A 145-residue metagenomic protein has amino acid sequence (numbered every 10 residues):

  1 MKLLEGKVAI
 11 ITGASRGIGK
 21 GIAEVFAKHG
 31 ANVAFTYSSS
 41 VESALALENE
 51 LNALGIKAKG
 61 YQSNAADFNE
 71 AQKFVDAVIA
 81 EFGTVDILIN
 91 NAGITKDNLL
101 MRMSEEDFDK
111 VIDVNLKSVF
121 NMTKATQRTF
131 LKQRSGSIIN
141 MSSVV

Functional and structural regions predicted by a protein language model:
V8, S15-G17: Conserved glycine-rich cofactor-binding loop
H29-A46: Conserved glycine-rich Rossmann-like NAD(P)H-binding loop of the short-chain dehydrogenase/reductase
V41, Q62-F74, E105: The beta1-alpha1 cofactor-binding region of Rossmann-like NAD(H)/NADP(H)-dependent oxidoreductases
L54-K57, A77-L88, K96, D107: A glycine-rich helix->loop->beta "capping" turn within Rossmann-like NAD(P)(H)-dependent oxidoreductase domains
L99-L100, D107-I112: Substrate-binding pocket helix/loop in short-chain dehydrogenase/reductase
T123-K124: A short, exposed helix-loop element centered on a Lys and neighboring polar residues
S143: Residue(s) in the substrate-gating loop at a strand-loop-helix junction that position the organic substrate next
